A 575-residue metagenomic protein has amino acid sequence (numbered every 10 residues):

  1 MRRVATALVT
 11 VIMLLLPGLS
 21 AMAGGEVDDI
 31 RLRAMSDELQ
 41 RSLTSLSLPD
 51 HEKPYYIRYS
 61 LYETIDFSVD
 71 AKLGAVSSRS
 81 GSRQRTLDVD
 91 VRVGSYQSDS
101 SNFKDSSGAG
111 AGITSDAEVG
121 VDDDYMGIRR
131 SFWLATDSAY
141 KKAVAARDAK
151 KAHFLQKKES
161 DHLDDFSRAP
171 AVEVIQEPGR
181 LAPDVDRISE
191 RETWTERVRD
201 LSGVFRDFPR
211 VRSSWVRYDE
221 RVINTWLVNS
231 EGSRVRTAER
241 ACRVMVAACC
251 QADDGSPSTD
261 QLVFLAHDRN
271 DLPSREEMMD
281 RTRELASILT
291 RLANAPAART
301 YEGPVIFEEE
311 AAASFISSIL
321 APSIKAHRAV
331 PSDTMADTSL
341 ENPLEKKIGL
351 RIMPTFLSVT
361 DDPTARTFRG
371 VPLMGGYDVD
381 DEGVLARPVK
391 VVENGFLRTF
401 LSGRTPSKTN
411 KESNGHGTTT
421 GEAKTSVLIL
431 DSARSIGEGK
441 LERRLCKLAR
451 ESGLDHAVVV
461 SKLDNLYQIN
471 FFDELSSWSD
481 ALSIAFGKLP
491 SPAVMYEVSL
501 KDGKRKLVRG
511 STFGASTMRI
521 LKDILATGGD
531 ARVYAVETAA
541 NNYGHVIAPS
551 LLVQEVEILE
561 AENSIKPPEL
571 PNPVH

Functional and structural regions predicted by a protein language model:
M1-A7: Positively charged n-region of N-terminal signal peptides that target proteins for export
A7-G18: Bacterial N-terminal signal peptides
A21-V379, V384, E393-F396, G514-R519 (+2 more regions): Active-site bordering "gate/hinge" segments that shape substrate access to catalytic or cofactor-binding pockets
M335-D337, N342-H575: Dual-mode signal for accessory low-complexity, basic/Gly-rich regions
